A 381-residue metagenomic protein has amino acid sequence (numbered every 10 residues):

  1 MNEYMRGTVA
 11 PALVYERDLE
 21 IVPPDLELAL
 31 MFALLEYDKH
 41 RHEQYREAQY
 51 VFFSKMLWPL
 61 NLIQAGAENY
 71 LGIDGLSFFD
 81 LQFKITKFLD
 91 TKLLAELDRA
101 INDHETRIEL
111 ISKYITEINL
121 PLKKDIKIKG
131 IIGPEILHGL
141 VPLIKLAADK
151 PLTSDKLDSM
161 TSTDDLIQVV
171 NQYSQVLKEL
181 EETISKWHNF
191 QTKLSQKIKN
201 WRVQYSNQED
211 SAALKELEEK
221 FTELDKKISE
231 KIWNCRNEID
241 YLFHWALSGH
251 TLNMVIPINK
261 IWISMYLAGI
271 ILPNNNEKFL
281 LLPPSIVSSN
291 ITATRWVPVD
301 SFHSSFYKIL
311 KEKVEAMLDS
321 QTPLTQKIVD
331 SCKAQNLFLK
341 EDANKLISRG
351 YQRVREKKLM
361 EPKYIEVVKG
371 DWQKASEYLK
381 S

Functional and structural regions predicted by a protein language model:
M1-S381: Soluble extracytoplasmic regions of secretory-pathway and membrane proteins
